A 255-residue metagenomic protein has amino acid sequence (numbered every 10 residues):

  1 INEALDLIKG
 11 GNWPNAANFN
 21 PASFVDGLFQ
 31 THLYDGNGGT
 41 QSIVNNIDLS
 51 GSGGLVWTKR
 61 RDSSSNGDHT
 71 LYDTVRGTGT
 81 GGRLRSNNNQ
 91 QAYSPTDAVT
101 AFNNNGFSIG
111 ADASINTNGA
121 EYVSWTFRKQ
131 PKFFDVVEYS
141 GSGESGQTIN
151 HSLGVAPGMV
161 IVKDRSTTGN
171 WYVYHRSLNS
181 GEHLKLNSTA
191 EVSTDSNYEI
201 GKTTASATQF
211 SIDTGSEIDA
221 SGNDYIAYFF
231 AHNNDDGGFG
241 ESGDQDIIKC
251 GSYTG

Functional and structural regions predicted by a protein language model:
N2-G255: Surface-exposed molecular-recognition determinants
